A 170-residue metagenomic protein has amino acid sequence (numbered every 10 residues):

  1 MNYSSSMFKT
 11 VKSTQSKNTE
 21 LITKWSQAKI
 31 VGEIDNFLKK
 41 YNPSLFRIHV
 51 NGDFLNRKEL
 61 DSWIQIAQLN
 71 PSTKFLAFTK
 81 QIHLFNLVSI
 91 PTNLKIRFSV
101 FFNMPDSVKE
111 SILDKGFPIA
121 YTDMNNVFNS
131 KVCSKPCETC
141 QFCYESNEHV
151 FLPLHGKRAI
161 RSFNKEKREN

Functional and structural regions predicted by a protein language model:
M1-N170: Class I S-adenosyl-L-methionine
